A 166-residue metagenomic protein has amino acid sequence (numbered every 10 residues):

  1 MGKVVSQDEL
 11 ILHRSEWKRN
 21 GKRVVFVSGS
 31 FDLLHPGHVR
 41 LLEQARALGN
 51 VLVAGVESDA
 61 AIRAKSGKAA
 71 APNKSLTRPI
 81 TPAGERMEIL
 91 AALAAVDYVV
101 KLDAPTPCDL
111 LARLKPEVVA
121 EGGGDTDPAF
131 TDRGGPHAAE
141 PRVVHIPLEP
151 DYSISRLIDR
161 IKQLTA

Functional and structural regions predicted by a protein language model:
M1-A166: Nucleotidyltransferase catalytic core that binds NTPs
